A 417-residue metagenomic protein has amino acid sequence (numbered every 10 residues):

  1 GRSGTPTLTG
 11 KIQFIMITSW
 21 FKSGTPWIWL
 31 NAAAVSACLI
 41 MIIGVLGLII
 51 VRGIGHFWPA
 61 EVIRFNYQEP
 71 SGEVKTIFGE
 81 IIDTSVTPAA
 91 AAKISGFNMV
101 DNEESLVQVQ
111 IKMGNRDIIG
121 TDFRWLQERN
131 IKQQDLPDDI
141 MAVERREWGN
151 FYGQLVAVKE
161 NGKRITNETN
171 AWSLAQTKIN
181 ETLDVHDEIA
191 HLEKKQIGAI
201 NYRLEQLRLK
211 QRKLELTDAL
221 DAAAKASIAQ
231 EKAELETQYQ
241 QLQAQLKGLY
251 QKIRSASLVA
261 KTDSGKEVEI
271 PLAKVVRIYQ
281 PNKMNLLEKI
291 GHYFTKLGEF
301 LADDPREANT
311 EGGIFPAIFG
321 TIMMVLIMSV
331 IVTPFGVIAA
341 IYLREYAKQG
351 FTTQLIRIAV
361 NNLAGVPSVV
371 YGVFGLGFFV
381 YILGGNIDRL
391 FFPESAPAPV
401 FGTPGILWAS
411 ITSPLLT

Functional and structural regions predicted by a protein language model:
G1, G10-A32, S36-I42, I50-N309: Membrane-topology segments of multi-pass transport proteins
S19-A33, A308-I314, Q349-T352, E394 (+1 more regions): Membrane-interfacial loop-to-transmembrane-helix junctions in polytopic alpha-helical membrane proteins
I28, A32-V35, G320, N361-A364 (+2 more regions): Membrane-embedded alpha-helical bundles that form the substrate/pore pathway in multi-pass transport systems
I40-G44, M324-T333, G365-G377, A409-T412: Hydrophobic alpha-helical transmembrane segments in multi-pass membrane proteins
G47, V51, G55, A340-R344 (+3 more regions): Membrane-water interface at transmembrane helix exits
F294-G312, A347, Y371-L416: Membrane-interfacial helix termini and adjacent extracytoplasmic/periplasmic loops of multi-pass transporters
A302, R306, E311-M323, I327 (+1 more regions): Alpha-helical membrane-interface segments at transmembrane helix boundaries
M328-V360, V373, Y381: Transmembrane-helix boundary motif in ABC transporter permease subunits
